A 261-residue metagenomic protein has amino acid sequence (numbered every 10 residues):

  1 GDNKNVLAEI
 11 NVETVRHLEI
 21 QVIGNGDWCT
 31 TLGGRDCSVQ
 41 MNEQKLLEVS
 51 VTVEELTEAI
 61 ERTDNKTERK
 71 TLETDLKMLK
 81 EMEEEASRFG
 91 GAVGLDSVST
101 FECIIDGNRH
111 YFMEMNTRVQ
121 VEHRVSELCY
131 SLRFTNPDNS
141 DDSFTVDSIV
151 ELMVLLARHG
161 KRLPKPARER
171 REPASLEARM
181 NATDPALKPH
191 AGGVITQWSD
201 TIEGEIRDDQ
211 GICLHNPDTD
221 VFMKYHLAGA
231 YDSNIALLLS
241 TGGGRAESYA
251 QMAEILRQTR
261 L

Functional and structural regions predicted by a protein language model:
G1-L261: ATP-dependent carboxylate activation and anion-phosphoryl transfer catalytic cores that bind Mg-ATP to form
